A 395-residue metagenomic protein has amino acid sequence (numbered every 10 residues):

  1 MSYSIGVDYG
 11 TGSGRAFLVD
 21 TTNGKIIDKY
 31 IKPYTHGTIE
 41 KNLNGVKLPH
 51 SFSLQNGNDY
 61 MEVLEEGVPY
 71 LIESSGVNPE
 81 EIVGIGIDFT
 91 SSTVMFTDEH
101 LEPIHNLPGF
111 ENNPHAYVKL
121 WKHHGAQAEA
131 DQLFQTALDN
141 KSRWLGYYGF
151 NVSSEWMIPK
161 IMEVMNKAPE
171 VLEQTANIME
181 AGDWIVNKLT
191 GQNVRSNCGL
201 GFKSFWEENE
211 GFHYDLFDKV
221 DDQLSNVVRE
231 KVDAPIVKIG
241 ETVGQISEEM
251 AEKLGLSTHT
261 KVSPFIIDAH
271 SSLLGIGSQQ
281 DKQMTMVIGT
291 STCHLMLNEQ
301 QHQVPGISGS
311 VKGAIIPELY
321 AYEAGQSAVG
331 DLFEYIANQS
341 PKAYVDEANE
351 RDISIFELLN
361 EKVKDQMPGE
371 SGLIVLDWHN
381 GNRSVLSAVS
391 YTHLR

Functional and structural regions predicted by a protein language model:
M1-S4, D365-G372: Structured nucleic-acid-interacting core domains from mobile-element enzymes and related host factors, especially RNase
S2-K29, G86, T93-F96, V287 (+1 more regions): Gly/Thr-rich phosphate-binding beta-strand-loop-beta motif of the actin/hexokinase/Hsp70
G10-L54, G109-N113: Short glycine-rich, Thr/Ser-proximal phosphate-binding strand/loop in the N-terminal lobe of ATP-dependent enzymes
K32-H36, S91, W184, Q300-Q301 (+1 more regions): Short glycine-enriched loops at secondary-structure junctions
L43-M61, E66-R351: Glycine-rich phosphate-binding/catalytic subdomain of phosphoryl-transfer and nucleotide/sugar-phosphate-processing
D352-K364: Short, well-structured alpha-helical segments that form the helix of a local strand-helix-strand
V375: Active-site diphosphate/adenylate-binding microenvironment
T392-H393: Conserved small/polar residues in nucleotide/adenosyl-binding loops
